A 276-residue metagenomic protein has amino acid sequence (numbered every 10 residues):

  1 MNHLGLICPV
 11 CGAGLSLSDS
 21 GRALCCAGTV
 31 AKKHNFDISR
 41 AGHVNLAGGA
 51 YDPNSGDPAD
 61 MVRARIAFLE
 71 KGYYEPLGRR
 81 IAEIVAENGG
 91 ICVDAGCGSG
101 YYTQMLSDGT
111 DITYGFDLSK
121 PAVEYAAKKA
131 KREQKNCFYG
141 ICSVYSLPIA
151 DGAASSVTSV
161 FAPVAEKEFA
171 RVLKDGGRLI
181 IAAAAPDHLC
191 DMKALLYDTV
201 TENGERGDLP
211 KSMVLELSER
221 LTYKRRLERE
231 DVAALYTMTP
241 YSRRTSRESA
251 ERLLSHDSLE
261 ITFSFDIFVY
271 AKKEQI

Functional and structural regions predicted by a protein language model:
M1-N54: N-terminal auxiliary segments of SAM/dcSAM-dependent transferases
H3-L4, L221-I276: Conserved Class I S-adenosyl-L-methionine
P58-P76: Class I SAM-dependent methyltransferase Rossmann-like catalytic core, especially the SAM/SAH-binding loop
K71-G89: Conserved alpha-helix/loop element of class I SAM-dependent methyltransferases that forms part of the SAM/SAH-binding
V93, S99-S146: Class I SAM-dependent methyltransferase SAM/SAH-binding core
Y145-S156: A short acidic, Gly/Pro-enriched loop at the edge of an enzyme's catalytic core that lines a small-molecule cofactor
E166-R178: A short glycine-rich, Lys/Arg-flanked "PGG" loop and its adjoining helix->strand segment in the class I
G176-D187: Conserved beta-strand signature within the Rossmann-like core of class I S-adenosyl-L-methionine
